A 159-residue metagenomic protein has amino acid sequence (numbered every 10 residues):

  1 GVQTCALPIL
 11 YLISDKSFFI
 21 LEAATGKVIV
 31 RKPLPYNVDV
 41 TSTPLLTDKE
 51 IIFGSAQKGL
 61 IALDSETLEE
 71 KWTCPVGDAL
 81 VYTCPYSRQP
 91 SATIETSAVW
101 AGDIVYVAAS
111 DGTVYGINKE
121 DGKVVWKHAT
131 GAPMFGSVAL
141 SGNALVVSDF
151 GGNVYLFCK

Functional and structural regions predicted by a protein language model:
G1-C5: Single conserved hydrophobic/aromatic residue that forms the stacking wall/gate of nucleotide- or nucleobase-binding
A6-F19, K32-I61, P85-V114, H128-Y155 (+1 more regions): Repeat-blade elements of multi-bladed beta-propeller folds
E22, K27-Y36, E69-P90, K123-T130: Aromatic (tryptophan-biased) beta-strands that constitute blades/sheets of beta-rich domains
L45, S55-L80: A broadly tuned "polar low-complexity/structure-edge" signature
L68, V105, V114-I117, G122: Hydrophobic packing within well-folded, soluble alpha/beta domains
